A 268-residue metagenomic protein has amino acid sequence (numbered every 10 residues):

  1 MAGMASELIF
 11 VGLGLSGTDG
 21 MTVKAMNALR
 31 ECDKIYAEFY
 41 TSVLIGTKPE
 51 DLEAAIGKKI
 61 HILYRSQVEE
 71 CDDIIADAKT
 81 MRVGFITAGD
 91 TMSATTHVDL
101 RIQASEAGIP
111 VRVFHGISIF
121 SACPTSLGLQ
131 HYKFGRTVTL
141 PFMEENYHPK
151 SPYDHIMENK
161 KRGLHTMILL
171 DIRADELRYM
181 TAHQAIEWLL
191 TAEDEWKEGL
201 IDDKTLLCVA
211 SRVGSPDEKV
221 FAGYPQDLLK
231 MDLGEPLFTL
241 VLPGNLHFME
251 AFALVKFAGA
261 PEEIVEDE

Functional and structural regions predicted by a protein language model:
A2-P110, F114: Class I S-adenosyl-L-methionine
A2-V11, V111, S118-E268: Beta-strand/loop-alpha-helix module characteristic of Rossmann-like adenine-cofactor folds
